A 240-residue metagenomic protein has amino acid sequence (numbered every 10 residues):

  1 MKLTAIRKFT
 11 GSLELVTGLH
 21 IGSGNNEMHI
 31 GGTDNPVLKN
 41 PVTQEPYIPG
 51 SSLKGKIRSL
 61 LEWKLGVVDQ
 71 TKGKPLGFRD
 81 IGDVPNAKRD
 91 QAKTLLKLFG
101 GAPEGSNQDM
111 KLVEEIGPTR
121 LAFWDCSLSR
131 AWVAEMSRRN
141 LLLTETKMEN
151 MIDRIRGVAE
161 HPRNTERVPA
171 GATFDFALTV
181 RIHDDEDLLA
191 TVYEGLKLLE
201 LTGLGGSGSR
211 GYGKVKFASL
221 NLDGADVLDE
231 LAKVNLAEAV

Functional and structural regions predicted by a protein language model:
M1-L142, H161-V240: RNA-binding basic/glycine-rich loop and surface signature characteristic of RAMP-family CRISPR effectors
L141-R163: Short, solvent-exposed beta-alpha or beta-beta edge segments that form flexible loop/patches at the rim of ligand
